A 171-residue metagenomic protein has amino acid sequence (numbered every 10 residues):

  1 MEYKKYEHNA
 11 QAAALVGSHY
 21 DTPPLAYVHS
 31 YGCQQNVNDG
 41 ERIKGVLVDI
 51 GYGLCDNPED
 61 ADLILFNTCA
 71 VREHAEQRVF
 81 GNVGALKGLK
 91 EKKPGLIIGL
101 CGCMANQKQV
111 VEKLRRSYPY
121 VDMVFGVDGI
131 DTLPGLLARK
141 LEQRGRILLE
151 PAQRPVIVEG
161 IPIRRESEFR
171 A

Functional and structural regions predicted by a protein language model:
M1-A171: Proteins enriched for Cys/Gly/acidic motifs involved in redox and nucleic-acid/cofactor modification
